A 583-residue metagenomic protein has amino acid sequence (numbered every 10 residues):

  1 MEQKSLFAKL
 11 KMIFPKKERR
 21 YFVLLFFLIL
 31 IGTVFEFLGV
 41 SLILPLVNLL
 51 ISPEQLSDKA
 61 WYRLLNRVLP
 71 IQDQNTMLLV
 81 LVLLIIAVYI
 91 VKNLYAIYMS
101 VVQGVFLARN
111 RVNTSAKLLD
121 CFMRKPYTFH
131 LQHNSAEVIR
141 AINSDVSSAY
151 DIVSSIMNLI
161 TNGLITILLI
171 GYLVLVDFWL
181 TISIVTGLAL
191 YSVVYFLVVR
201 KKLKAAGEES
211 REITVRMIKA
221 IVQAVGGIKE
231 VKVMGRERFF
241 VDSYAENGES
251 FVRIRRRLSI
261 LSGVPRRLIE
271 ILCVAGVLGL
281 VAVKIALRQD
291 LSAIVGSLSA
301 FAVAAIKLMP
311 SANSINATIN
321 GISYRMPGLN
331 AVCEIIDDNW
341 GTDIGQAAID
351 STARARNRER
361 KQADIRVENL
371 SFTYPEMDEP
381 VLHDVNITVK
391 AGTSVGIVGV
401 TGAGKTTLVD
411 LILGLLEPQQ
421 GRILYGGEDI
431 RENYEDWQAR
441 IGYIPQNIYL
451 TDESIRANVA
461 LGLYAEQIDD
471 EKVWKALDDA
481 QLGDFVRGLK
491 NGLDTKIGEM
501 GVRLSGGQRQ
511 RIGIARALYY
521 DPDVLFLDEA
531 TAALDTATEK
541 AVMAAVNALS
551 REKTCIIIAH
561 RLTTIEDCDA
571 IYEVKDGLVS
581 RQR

Functional and structural regions predicted by a protein language model:
L25-I31, N158-E209, G279-I294: Transmembrane helices of ABC transporter permease
F26-V91, V174-W179, T186, Q289-V295: Transmembrane helix-loop-helix hairpins at lipid-water interfaces of multipass membrane proteins, especially the type-1
Q103, M123-L168, G226, S250 (+1 more regions): Juxtamembrane loop-to-helix connectors within ABC transporter transmembrane domains
H130-A136, E209-R257, A331-V332: Loop segments that connect adjacent transmembrane helices in multi-pass transporters
K232-R236, I260-G263, L308-D337, I344-G345: Cytosolic ends of transmembrane helices, especially the final helix of ABC transmembrane type-1 domains
L413: Helix-to-loop junction immediately C-terminal to a conserved catalytic motif
L424, R431, Q438, R456-E499 (+2 more regions): ABC ATPase nucleotide-binding domain helical subdomain, centered on the C-loop/LSGGQ "ABC signature"
G442, N447, N458, A476-D479 (+1 more regions): ABC-family ATPase nucleotide-binding domain "signature/switch" substructure
